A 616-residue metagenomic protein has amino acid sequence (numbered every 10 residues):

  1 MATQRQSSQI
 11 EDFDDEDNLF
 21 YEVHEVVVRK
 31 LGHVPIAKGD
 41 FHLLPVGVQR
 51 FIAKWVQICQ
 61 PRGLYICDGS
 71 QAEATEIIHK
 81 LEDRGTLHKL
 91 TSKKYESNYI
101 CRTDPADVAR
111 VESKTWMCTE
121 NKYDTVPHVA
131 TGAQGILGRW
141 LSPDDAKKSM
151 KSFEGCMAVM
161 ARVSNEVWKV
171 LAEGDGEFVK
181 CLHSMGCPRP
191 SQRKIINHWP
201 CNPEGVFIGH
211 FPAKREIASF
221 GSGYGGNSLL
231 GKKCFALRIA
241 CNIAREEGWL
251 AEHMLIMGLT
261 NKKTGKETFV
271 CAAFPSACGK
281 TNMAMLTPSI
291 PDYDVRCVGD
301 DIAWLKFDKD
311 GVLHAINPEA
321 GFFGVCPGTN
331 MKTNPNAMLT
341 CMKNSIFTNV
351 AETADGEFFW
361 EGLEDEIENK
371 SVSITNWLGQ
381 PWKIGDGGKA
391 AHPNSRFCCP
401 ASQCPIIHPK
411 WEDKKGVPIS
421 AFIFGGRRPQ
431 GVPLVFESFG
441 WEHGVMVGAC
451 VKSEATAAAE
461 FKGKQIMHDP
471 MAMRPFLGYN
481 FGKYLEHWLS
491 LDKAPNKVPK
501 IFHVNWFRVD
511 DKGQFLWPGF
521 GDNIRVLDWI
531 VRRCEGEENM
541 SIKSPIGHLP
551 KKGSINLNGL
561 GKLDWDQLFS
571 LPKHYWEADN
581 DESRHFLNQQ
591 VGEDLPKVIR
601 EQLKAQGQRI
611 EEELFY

Functional and structural regions predicted by a protein language model:
A2-C278, T287-Y616: Conserved internal helical-beta-strand scaffold that buttresses enzyme catalytic cores
M283: Hydrophobic positions on the alpha1 helix immediately C-terminal to the Walker A/P-loop
